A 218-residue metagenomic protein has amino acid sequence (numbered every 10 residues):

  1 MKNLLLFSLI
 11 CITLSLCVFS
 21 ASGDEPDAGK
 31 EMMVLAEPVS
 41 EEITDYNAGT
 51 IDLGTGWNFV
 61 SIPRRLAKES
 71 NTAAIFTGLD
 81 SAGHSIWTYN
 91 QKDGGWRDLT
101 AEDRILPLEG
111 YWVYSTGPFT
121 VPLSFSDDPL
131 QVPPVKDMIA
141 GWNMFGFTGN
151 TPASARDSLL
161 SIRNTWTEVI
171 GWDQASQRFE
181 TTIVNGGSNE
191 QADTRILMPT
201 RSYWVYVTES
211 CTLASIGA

Functional and structural regions predicted by a protein language model:
M1-L4: Positively charged n-region of N-terminal signal peptides that target proteins for export
S8-C17: Bacterial N-terminal signal peptides
S22-A218: N-terminal exported-region signature
